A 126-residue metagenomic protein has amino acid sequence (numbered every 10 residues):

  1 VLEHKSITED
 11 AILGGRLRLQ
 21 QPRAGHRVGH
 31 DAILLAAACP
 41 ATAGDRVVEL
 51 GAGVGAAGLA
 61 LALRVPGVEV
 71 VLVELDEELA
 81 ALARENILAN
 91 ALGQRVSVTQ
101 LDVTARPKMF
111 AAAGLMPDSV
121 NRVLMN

Functional and structural regions predicted by a protein language model:
V1-D10, M109-P117: Short, low-complexity, intrinsically disordered N-terminal peptides in bacterial proteins
L2-A43: Class I SAM-dependent transferase core
A37-N126: Conserved SAM/SAH cofactor-binding pocket of Class I
